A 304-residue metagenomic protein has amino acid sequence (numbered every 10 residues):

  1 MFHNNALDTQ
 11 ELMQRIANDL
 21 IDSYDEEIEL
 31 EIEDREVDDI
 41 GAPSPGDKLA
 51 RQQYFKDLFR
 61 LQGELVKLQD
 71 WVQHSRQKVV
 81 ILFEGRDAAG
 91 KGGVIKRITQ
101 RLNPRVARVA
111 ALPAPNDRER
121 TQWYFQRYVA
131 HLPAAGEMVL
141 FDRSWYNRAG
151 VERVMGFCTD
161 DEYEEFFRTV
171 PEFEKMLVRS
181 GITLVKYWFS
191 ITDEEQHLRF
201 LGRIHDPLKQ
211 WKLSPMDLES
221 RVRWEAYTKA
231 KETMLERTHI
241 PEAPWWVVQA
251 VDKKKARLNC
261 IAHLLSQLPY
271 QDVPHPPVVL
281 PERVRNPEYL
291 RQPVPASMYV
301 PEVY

Functional and structural regions predicted by a protein language model:
F2-R60: Charged, amphipathic alpha-helical linker segments immediately N-terminal to NTP-binding catalytic cores
A50, R105-F167: Conserved nucleotide-sensing/catalytic segment adjacent to the nucleotide-binding pocket in NTP-handling enzymes
G63-Q73: Pre-Walker A adenine-sensing motif
I81-E84, I182-E195, P215-E219, I240-A256: Phosphate-binding beta-loop-alpha motif at adenosine-nucleotide cofactor sites
I81-T99: Glycine-rich phosphate-binding P-loop
Q100-V109, D272: Post-Walker A helix-loop "phosphate-sensing" segment adjacent to the P-loop in P-loop NTPases
V151-T169, L177-K229, H275-R283: A glycine- and Lys/Arg-enriched "phosphate-lid" helix/loop adjacent to the NTP-binding pocket of small-molecule kinases
K229-E232, E236-Y304: NTP-dependent small-molecule kinase module
